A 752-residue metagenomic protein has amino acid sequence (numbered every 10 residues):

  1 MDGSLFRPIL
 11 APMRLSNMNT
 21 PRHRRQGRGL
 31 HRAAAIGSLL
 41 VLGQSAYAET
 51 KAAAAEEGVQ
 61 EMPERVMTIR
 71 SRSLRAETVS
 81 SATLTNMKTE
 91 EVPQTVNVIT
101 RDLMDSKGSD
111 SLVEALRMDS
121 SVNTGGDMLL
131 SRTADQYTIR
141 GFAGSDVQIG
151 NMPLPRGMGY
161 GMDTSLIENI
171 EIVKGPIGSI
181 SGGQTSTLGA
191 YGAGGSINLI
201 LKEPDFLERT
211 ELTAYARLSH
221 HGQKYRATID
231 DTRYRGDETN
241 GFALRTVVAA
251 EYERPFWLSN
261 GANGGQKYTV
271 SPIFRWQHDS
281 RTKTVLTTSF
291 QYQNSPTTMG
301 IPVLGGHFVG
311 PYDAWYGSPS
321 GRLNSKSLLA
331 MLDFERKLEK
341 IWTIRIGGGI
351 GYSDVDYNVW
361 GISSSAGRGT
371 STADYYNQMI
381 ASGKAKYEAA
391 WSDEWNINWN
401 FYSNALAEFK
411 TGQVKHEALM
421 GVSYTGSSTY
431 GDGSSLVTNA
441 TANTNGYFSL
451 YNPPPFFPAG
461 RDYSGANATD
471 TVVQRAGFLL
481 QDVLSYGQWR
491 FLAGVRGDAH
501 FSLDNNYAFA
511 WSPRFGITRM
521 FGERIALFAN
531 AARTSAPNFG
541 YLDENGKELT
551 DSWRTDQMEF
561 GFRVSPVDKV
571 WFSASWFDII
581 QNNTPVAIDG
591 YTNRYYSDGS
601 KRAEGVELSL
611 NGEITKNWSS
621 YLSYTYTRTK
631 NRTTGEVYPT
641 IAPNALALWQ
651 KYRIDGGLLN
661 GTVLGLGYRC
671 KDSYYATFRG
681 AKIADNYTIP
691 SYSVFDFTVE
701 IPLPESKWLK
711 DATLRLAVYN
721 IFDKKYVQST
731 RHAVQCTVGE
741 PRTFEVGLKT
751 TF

Functional and structural regions predicted by a protein language model:
D2-S121, L286, T750: N-terminal Sec signal peptide and the immediately downstream disordered periplasmic leader that contains the TonB box
R25, A35, A46, E394 (+3 more regions): Conserved C-terminal beta-signal and adjacent last beta-strands/turns of outer-membrane beta-barrel proteins
V98-R101, A115-M118, L129, D135-S181: Periplasmic plug
L166-T213: A beta-strand signature from Gram-negative outer-membrane beta-barrel systems, especially the internal plug domain
E211, R217-M299, S320-K337: Transmembrane beta-barrel wall of Gram-negative outer-membrane proteins
D279, T284, N396, Q413-S427 (+2 more regions): Structural signature of Gram-negative outer-membrane beta-barrels, strongest in the C-terminal barrel of TonB-dependent
E335-K337, T343-G361, E523, S552-T627: Membrane-embedded beta-barrel scaffold of Gram-negative outer-membrane proteins
Q488, D578, Y596-R679: Gram-negative outer-membrane beta-barrel transporters
